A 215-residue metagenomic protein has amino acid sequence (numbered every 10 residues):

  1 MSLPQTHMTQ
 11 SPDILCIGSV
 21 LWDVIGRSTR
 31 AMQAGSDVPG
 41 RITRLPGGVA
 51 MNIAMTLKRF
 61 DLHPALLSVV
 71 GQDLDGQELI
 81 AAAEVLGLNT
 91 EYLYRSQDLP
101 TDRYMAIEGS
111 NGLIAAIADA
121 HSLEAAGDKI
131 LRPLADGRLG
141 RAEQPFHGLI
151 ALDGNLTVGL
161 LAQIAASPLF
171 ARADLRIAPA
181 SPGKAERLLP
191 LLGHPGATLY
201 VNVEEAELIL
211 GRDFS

Functional and structural regions predicted by a protein language model:
M1-Q33: Positively charged, low-complexity intrinsically disordered leader regions
I14, P64-L66, L175-R176: Hydrophobic/aromatic residues located in beta-strands of well-ordered beta-sheets within soluble catalytic
W22, A34-P39, R44, R59-L149: Conserved N-terminal subdomain of the carbohydrate kinase-like
V24-I25, A116-I117, L208-L210: Residues that scaffold the ATP/ADP-binding catalytic core of kinase and kinase-like folds
I25-G26, G48-A54: N-terminal glycine-rich anion-binding loops that anchor highly charged ligand groups
V49-N52, P100-D102, G159-L161: Short glycine/serine/threonine-rich phosphate/pyrophosphate-binding segments that cradle anionic phosphate groups
M51-K58, A165: Histidine-anchored nucleotide/phosphate-binding helix
H147-S215: Conserved beta-alpha-beta core of the PfkB/ribokinase-like small-molecule kinase fold
